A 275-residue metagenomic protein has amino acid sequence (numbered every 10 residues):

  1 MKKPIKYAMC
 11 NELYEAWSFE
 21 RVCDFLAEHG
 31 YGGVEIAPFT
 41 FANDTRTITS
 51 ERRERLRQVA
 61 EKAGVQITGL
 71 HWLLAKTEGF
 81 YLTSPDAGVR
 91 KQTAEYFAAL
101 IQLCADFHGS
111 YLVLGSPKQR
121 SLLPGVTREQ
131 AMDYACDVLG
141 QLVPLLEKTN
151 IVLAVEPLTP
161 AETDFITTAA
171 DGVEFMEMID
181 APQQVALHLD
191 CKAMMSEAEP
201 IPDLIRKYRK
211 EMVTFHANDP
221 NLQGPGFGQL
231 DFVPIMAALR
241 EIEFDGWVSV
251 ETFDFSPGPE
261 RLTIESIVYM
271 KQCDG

Functional and structural regions predicted by a protein language model:
M1-G109, G140, A181-P182, A186 (+4 more regions): N-terminal pre-domain/capping segments
K3-K6, G33-V34, T40, E129-Q130 (+1 more regions): Acidic/histidine-rich catalytic cores of soluble enzymes
G33, Y111, T214, G246-W247: Residues at the N-termini of beta-strands
I36, I67-W72, G109-S116, N150-P157 (+1 more regions): Short beta-strand segments at enzyme active-site cores
N43-D44, T77, S121, E156 (+3 more regions): Generic structural signal for helix capping and beta-alpha/helix-loop junctions
S84-R90, S121-M132: Glycine-rich tight-turn/loop motif centered on a GG-T
L100-G125: Hydrophobic alpha-helical segments and helix pairs
D219-Q223, G246-P259: Active-site clefts of carbohydrate-active enzymes
